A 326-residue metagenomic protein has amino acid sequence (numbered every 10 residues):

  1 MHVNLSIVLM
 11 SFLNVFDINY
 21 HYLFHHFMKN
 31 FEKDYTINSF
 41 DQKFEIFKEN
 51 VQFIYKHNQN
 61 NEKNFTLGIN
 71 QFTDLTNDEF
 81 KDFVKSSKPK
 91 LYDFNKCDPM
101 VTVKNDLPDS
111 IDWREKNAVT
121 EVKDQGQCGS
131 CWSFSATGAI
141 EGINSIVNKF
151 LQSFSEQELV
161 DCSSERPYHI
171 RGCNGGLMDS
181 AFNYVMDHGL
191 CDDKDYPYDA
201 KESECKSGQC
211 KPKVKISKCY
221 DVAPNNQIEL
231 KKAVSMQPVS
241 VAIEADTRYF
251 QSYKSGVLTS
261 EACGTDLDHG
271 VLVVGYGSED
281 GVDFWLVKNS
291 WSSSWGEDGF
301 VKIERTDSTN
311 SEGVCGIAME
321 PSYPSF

Functional and structural regions predicted by a protein language model:
M1: Acidic/charged coordination and interface sites in well-structured regions
N4, M10-F326: Catalytic-core signature of thiol
